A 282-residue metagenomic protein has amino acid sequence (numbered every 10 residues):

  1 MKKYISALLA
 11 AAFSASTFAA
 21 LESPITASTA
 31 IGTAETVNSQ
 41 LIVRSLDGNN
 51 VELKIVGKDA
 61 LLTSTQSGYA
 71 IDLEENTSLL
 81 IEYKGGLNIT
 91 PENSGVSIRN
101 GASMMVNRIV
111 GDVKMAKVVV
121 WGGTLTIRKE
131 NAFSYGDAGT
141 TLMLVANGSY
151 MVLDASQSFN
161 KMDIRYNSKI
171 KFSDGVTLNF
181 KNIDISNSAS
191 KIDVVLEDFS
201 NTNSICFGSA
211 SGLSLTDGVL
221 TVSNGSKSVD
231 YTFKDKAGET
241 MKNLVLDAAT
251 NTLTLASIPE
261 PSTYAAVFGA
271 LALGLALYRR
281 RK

Functional and structural regions predicted by a protein language model:
M1-L21, A265, A272: Sec-dependent, cleavable N-terminal signal peptides
M1-Y4, E260, Y278-K282: Positively charged n-region of N-terminal signal peptides that target proteins for export
A19-T36, S173-D174, N182-I258, A276: Extracellular/surface-exposed low-complexity segments
S39-L41, N49-L53, K58-A60, S67-Y69 (+21 more regions): The right-handed parallel beta-helix/beta-solenoid scaffold, focusing on the short coil/turn and N-cap positions
N107: Nuclease catalytic cores that cleave nucleic-acid phosphodiester bonds, predominantly acidic two-metal-ion
E260-L277: A short, hydrophobic C-terminal helix/tail in secreted or cell-surface proteins
